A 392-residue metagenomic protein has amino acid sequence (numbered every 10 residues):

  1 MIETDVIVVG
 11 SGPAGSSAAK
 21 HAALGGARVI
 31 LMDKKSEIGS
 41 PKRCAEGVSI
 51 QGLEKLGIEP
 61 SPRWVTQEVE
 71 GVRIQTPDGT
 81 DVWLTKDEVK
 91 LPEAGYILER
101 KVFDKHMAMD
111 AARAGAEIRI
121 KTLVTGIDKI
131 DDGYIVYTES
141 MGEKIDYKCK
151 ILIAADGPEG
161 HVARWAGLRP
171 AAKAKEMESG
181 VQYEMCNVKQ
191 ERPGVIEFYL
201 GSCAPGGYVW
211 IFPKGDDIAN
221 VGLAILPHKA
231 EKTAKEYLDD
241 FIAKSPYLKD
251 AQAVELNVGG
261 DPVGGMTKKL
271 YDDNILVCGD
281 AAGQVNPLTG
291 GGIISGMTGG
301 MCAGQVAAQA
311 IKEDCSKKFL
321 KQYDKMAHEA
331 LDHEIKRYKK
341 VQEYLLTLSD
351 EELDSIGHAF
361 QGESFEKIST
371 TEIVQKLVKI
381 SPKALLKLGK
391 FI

Functional and structural regions predicted by a protein language model:
M1-G12: Beta1/beta-strand and adjacent pyrophosphate-binding region of the FAD-binding site in flavoprotein oxidoreductases
I7, A23-R43: Glycine-rich FAD pyrophosphate-binding loop
G25, D110-K249: Predominantly flavin-linked oxidoreductase catalytic cores and closely associated redox partners
K35-I58: Conserved N-terminal glycine-rich FAD pyrophosphate-binding loop of Rossmann-like flavoproteins
L53-H106: A conserved beta-strand/loop capping segment in the N-terminal third of enzymes that catalyze redox or closely related
K55-V72, P170-E176, R192, F319 (+1 more regions): A short alpha-helix-loop-beta-strand transition element characteristic of N-terminal alpha/beta dinucleotide-binding
K229-V306, C315-K317: FAD/FMN-dependent oxidoreductases across multiple families
A308-I392: C-terminal helical "tail/cap" subdomain of flavin- and related membrane-associated enzymes
